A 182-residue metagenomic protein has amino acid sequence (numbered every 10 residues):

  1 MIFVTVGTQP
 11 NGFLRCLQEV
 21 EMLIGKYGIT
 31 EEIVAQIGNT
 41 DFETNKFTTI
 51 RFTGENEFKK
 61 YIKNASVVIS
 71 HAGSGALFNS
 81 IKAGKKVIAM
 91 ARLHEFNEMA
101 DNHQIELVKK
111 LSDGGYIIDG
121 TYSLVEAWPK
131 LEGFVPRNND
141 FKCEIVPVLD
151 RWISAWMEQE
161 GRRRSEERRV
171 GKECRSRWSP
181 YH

Functional and structural regions predicted by a protein language model:
M1-R164, R169: Nucleotide-activated sugar donor-binding and catalytic core shared by glycosyltransferases and related lipid-linked
S165-E167, G171-H182: Positively charged, low-complexity/disordered segments
